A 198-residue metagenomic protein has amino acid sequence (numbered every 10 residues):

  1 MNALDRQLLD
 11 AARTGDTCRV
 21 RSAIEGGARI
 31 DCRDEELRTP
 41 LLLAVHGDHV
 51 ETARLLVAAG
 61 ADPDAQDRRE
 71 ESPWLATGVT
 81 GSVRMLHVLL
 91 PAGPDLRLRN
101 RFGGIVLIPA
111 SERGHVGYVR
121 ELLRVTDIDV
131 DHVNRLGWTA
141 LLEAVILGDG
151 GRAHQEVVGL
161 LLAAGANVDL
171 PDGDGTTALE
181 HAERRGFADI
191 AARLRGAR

Functional and structural regions predicted by a protein language model:
M1-G26, E35-R38, I108, R120 (+1 more regions): Intrinsically disordered, low-complexity regulatory segments in ankyrin-centric signaling systems
M1-Q7, L136, I146, A153 (+4 more regions): Ankyrin-repeat-protein effector appendages
D10-G15, L43-H49, A76-S82, P109-H115 (+2 more regions): Ankyrin repeat A-helix N-terminal signature
D16-I24, H49-V57, S82-L90, H115-R124 (+2 more regions): Ankyrin repeat structural motif
